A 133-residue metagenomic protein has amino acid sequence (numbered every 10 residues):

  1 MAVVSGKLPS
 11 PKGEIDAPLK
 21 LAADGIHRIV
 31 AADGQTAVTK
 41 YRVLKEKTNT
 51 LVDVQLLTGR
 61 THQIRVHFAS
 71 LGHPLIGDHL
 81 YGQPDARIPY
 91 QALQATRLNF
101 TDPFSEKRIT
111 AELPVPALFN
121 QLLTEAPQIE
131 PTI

Functional and structural regions predicted by a protein language model:
M1-I133: RNA pseudouridine synthases
